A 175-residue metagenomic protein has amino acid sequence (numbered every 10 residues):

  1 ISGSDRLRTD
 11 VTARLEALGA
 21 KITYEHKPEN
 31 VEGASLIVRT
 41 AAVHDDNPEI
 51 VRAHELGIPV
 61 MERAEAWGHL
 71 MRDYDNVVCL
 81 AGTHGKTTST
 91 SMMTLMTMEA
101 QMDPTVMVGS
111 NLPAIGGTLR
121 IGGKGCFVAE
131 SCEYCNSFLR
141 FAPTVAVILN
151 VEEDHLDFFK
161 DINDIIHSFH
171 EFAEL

Functional and structural regions predicted by a protein language model:
I1, I37-V38: Extracellular/luminal Protease-associated
I1-R14, P104: NAD(P)-binding Rossmann-fold cofactor-contacting core
R6, R39-A42: Structural motif
E16-A17, P28-A34, A41-L175: Phosphate-binding loop of NTP-binding sites
A20-E25: Conserved SAM-binding strand-loop segment of SAM-dependent methyltransferases
